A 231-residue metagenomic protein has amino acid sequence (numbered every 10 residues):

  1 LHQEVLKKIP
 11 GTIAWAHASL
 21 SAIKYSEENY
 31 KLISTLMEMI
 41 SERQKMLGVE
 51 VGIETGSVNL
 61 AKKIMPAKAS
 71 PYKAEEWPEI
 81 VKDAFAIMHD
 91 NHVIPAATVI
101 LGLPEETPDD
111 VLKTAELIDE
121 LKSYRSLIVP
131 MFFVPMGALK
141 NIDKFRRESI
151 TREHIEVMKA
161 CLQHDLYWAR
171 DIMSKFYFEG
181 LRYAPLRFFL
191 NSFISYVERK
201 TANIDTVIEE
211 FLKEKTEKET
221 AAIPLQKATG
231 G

Functional and structural regions predicted by a protein language model:
L1-I94, L101: Conserved SAM/AdoMet-binding glycine-rich loop
K7, D90, L117-E120, Y124: Short, well-ordered loop/turn and helix-capping segments at boundaries between secondary-structure elements and domains
K24, I53-P66, L101-D109, R125-F189: Flexible glycine/acidic-rich beta-alpha junction loops that bind and position SAM and/or redox cofactors in anaerobic
K31-I33, P104-E120: Catalytic cores of alpha/beta
A69-P71, A115, D119, E148-S149 (+1 more regions): Alpha-helix boundary/interfacial micro-motifs
I94, Y124-L127, R199, N203-T206: Intrinsically disordered or highly flexible coil/loop and linker segments, enriched in small and charged/polar residues
A97, I118, I128: Hydrophobic, well-ordered secondary-structure elements that form the walls of internal hydrophobic environments
I155, K159-G231: Radical SAM enzyme core and accessory elements
